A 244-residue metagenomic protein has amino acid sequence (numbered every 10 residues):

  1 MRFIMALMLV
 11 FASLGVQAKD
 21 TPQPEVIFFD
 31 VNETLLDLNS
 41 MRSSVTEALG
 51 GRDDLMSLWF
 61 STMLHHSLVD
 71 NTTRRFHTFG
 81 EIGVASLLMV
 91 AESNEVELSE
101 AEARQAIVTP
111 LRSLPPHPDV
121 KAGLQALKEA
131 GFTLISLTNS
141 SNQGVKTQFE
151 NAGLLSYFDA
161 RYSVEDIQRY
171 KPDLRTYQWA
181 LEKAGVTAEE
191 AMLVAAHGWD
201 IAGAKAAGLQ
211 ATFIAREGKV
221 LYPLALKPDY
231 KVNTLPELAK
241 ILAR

Functional and structural regions predicted by a protein language model:
M1-I4: Positively charged n-region of N-terminal signal peptides that target proteins for export
V16-A18: Boundary at the C-terminal end of the N-terminal hydrophobic targeting segment
D20-L64: Active-site neighborhood of HAD-like aspartate-dependent phosphohydrolases
P22-P24, K121, Q125, S141-N142 (+1 more regions): Asp-based, Mg2+/Mn2+-dependent phosphohydrolase catalytic module
R42, M56-F60, G80, V84-L88 (+1 more regions): An amphipathic alpha-helix signature
S67-Q105: A metal-dependent, Asp-based hydrolase signature
G80-E81, E100-S136, K146: Short, acidic loop-to-helix structural element flanking the phosphoryl-transfer center in phosphate-processing enzymes
